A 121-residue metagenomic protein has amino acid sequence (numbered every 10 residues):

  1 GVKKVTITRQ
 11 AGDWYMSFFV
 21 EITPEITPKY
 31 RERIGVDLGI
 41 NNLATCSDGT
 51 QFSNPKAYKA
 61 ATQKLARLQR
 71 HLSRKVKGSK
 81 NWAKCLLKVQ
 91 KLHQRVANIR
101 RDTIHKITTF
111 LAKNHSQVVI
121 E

Functional and structural regions predicted by a protein language model:
G1-K4, R9-E121: Substrate-contacting helices/loops that form the catalytic groove of nucleic-acid and nucleotide-polymer processing
